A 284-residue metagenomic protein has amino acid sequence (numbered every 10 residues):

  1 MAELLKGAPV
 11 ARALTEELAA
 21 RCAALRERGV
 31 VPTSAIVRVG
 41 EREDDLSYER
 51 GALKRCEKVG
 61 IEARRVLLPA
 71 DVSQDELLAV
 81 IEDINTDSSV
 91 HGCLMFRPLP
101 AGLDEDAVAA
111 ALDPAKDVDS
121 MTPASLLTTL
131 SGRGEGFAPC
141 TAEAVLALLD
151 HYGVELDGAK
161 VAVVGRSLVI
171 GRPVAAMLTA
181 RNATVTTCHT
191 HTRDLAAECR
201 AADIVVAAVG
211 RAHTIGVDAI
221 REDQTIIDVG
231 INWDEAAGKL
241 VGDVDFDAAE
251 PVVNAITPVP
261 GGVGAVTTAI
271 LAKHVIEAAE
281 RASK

Functional and structural regions predicted by a protein language model:
M1-V30: Positively charged, low-complexity intrinsically disordered leader regions
A24-S34, G40-K58: N-terminal glycine-rich anion-binding loops that anchor highly charged ligand groups
S34, C56-A70, V185-T187: Short beta-strand elements in bilobed, periplasmic/extracellular small-molecule ligand-binding domains
V39-L53, G136-T225, V229, D234-E250: Glycine-rich phosphate/diphosphate-binding loop of Rossmann-like nucleotide-binding domains
G40, R64-Q74, T190-T192: Short beta->alpha junction loops
E76-S88: Short, well-structured alpha-helical segments in soluble
G92-L156, H213: Anion-binding alpha/beta catalytic cores of soluble intermediary-metabolism enzymes, centered on
D106-L126, G230-S283: Rossmann-fold NAD(P)-binding glycine/threonine-rich loop
